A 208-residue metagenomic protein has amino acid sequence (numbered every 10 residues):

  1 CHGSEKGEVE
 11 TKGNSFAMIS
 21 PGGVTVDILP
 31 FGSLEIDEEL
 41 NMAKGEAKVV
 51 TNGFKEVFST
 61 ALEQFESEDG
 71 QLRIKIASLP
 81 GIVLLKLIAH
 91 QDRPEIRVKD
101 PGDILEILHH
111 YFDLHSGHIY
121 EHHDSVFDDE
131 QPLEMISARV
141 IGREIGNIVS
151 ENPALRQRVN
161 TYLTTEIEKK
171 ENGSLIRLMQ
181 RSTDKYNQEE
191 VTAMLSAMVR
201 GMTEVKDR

Functional and structural regions predicted by a protein language model:
C1-R208: Compositionally biased terminal segments of proteins
